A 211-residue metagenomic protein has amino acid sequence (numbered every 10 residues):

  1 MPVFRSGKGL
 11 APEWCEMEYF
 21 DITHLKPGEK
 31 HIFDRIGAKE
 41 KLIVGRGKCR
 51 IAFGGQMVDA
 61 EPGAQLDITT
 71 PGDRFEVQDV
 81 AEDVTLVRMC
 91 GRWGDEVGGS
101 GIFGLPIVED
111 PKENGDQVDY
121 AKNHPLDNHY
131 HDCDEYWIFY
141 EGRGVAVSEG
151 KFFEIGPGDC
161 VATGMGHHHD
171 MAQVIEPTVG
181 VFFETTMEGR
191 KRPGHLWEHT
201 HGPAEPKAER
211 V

Functional and structural regions predicted by a protein language model:
M1-E61: Ordered, small/hydrophobic-rich secondary-structure cores
P2-S6, V80-V118, V174-V211: Double-stranded beta-helix
Y19-I36, K112-H131, M165: Conserved short histidine dyad/triad with adjacent acidic residue
T23, F33, L42, V58-D59 (+6 more regions): Residue "hotspots" at secondary-structure boundaries inside conserved domains
K30-I32, R74-Q78: Short, T/G/N/S-enriched strand-turn elements that build extracellular solenoid repeat scaffolds
I36-R50, Y130-A146, T186: Short, conserved beta-strand element in jelly-roll/cupin
G54-G72, E149-G166: Short acidic-glycine-tyrosine-enriched beta hairpin
L126, E135-Y136, E141-V211: Compact recognition or signaling/catalytic modules
